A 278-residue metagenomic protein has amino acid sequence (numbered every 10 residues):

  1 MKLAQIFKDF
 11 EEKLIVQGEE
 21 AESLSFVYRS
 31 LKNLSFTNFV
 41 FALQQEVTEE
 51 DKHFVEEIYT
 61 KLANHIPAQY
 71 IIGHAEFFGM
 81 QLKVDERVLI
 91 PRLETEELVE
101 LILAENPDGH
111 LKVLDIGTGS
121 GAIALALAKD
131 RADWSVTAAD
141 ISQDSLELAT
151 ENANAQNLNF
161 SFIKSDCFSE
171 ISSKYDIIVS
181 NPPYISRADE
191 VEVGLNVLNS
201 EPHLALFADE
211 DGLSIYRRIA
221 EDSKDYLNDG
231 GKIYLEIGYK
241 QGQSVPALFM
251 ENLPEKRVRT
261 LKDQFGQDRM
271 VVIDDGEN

Functional and structural regions predicted by a protein language model:
M1-V40, Q45: Non-catalytic accessory regions of SAM-dependent methyltransferases
V27, H65, T95, I123 (+6 more regions): Residue-level signal for inorganic ion chemistry
S30-A104: Conserved AdoMet
Q69, I185-A188, K240: Active-site beta-alpha loop architecture of Rossmann-like, nucleotide-cofactor-dependent enzymes
I72, I163-D166, K262: Short loop/edge segments at beta-strand edges and connector loops that shape dinucleotide/nucleotide cofactor-binding
E97-E192: Conserved SAM/SAH cofactor-binding pocket of Class I
Y184-I215: Mobile active-site "lid"/loop adjacent to the S-adenosyl-L-methionine
E210-D274: Conserved Class I SAM-dependent methyltransferase catalytic core
